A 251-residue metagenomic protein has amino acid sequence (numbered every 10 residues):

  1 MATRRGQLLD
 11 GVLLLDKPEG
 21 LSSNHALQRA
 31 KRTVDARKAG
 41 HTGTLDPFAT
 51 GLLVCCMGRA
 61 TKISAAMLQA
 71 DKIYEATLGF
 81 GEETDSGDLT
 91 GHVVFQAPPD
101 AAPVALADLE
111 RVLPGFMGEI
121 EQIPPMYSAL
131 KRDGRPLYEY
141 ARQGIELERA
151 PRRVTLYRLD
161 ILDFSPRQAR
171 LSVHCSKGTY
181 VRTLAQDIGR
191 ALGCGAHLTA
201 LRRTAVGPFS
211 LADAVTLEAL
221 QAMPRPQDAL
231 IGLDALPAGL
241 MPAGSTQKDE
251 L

Functional and structural regions predicted by a protein language model:
M1-L251: Catalytic/RNA-binding core of pseudouridine synthases
